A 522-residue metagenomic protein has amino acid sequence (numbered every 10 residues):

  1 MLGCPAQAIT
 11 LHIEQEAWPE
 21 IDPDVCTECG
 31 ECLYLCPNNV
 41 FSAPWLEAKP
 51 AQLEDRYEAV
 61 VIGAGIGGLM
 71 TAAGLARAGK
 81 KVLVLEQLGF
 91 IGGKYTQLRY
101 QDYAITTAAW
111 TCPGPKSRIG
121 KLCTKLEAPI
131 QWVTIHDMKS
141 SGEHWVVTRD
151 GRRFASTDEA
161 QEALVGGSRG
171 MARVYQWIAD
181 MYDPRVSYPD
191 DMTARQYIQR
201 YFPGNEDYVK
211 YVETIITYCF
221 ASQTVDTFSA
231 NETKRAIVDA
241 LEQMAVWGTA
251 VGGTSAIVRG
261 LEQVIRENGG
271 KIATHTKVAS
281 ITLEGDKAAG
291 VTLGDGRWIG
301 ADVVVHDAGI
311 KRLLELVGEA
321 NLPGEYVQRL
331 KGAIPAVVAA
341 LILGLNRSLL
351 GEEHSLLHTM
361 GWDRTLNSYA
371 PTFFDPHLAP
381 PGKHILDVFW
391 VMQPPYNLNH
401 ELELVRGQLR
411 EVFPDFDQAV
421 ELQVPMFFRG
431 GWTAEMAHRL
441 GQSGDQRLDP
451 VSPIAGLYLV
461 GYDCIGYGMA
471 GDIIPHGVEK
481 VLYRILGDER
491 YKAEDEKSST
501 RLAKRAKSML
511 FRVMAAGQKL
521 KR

Functional and structural regions predicted by a protein language model:
M1-E16, E31-A48: Iron-sulfur cluster-binding cysteine motifs and their immediate structural context in ferredoxin-like electron-transfer
E54-V84: N-terminal Rossmann-like FAD-binding beta1-loop-alpha1 element of flavoenzymes
A76-Y100: Glycine-rich FAD pyrophosphate-binding loop
G142-K234: Rossmann-like flavin
T214-Q223, E411-Y467: A glycine-rich dinucleotide-binding beta-alpha-beta segment and adjacent secondary-structure elements that constitute
A236-G294: Helical element adjacent to the flavin cofactor pocket in flavoenzyme catalytic cores
A279-P381, L448-D449, R501, Q518-K519: Mid-domain catalytic core of redox enzymes that form a hydrophobic substrate pocket/lid adjacent to a catalytic redox
G344-G431: C-terminal segments that line or cap access tunnels to active or ligand-binding sites in enzymes and enzyme-associated
